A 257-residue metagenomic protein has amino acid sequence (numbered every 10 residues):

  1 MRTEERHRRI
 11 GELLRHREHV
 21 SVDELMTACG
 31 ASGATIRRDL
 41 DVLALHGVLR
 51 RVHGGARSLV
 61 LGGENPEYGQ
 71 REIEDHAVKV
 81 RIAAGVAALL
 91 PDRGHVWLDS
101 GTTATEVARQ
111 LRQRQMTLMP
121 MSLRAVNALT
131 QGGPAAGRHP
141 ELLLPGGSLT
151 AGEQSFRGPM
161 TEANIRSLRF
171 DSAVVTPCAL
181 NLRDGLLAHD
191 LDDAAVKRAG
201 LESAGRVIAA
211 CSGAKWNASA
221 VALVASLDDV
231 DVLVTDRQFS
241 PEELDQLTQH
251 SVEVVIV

Functional and structural regions predicted by a protein language model:
R2-D23, T27-G101, A108-Q113, L123 (+1 more regions): HTH-adjacent hinge/linker in prokaryotic transcriptional regulators
R2-L25, G30, A44-L45, L123-V257: Conserved phosphate- and dinucleotide-binding cores of soluble alpha/beta proteins, encompassing both enzyme active
